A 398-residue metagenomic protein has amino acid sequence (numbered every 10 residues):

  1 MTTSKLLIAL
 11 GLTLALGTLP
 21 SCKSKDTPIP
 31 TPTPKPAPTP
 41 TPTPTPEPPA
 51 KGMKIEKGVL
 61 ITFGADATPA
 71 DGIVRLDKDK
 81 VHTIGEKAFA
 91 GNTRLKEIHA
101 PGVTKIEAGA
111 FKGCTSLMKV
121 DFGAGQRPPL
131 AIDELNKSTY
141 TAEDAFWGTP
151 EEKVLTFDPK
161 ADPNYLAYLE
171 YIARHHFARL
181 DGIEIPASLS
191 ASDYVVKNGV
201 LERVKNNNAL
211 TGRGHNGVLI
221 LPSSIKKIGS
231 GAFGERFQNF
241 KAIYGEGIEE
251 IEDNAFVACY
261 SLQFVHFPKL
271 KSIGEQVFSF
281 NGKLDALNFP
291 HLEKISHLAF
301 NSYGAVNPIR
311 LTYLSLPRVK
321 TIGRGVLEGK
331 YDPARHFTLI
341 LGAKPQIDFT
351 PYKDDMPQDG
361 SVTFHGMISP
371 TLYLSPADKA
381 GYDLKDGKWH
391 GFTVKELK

Functional and structural regions predicted by a protein language model:
M1-P20: Sec-dependent bacterial lipoprotein signal peptides
G17-G52, G58: Bacterial Sec-dependent N-terminal signal peptides
D26-I29, P34, P370, G387-K398: C-terminal capping region of solenoid repeat domains
A50-E56, A67-T83, T93-K105, T115-Y140 (+10 more regions): Structural signature of tandem-repeat unit edges
F89, Y303-V306, K330-D332, V362-F364: Leucine-rich repeat
K137-D144, Y165-F177, Y352-T363, A380-T393: Short, aromatic/basic amphipathic alpha-helical patches
